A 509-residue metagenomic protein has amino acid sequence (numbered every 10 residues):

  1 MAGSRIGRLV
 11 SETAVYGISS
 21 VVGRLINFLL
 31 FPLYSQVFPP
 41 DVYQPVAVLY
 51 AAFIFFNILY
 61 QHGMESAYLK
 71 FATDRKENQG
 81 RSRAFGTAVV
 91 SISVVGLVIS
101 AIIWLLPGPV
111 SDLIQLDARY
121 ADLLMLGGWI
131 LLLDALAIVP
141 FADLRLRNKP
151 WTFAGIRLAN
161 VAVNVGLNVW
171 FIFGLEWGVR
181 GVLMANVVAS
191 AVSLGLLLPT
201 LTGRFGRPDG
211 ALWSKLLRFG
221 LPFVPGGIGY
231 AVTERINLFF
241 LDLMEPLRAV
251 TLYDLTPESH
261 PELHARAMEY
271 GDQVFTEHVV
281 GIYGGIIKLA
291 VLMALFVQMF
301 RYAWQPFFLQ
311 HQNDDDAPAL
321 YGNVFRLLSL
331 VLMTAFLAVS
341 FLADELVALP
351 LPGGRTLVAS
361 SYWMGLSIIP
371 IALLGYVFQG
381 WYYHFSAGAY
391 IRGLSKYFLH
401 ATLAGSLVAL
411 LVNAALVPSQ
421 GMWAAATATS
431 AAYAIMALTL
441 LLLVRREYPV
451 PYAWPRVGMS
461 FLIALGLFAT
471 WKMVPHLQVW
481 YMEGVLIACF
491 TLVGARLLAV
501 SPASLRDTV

Functional and structural regions predicted by a protein language model:
M1-F28, G80-T87, G210-G226, G365 (+2 more regions): N-terminal membrane topogenesis motif
M1-L9, R119, V179, G195-L238 (+6 more regions): Interhelical loop/hinge segments that connect adjacent transmembrane helices in multipass membrane
R8-S66, S91, V95-W104, L124 (+4 more regions): Signature of the first transmembrane helix
F31-F55, A121-D122, V179-V182, K215-F219 (+3 more regions): Interfacial/gating helices of multi-pass transporter permease domains
F55, A101, L105, L116-P140 (+7 more regions): Alpha-helical transmembrane segments of multi-pass membrane proteins
A72-V90, V279-T402: Specific pore-lining/lateral-gate transmembrane helices of multi-pass inner-membrane transport and insertion machines
A121, M125, A154-T202, R218-F219 (+6 more regions): Hydrophobic alpha-helical transmembrane segments
P222, G226, Y230-A231, L243 (+4 more regions): Transmembrane alpha-helical segments of multi-pass transport proteins
